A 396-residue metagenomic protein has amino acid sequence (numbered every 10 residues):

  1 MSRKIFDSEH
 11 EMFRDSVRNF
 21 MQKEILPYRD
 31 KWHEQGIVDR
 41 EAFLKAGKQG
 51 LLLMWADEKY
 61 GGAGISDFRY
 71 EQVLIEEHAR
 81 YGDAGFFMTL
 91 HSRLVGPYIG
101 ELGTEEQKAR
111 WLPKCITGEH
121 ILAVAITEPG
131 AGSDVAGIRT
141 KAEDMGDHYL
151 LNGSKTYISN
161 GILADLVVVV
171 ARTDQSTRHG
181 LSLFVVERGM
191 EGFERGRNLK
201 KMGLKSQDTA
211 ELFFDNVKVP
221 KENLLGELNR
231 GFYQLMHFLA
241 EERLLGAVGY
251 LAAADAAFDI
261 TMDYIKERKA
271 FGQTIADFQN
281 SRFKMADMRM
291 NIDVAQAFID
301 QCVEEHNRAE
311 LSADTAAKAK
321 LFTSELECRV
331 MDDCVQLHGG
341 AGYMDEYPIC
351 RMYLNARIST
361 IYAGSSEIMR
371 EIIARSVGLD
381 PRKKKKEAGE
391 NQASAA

Functional and structural regions predicted by a protein language model:
M1-G85, L102-Q107, K114-E119, G132-V135 (+4 more regions): Alpha-helical interface subdomain recognition
M88-L90, C115, G130-S133, Y157-N160 (+2 more regions): Short Gly/Pro-enriched turn/cap motifs at secondary-structure boundaries
R93-L102: Helix-loop "lid/cap" segments that line or gate small-molecule binding pockets
G118-I126: A short, Trp-centered hydrophobic/proline-enriched beta-strand micro-motif
I126-E128, K155, V170-T173, V185-R188 (+3 more regions): Short, structured patches in soluble enzyme cores that scaffold and shape functional sites
G137, G189-P220: Flexible, small-/acidic-enriched active-site or ligand-binding loops
R139, D147-R195: A short core secondary-structure module
G180, R195-R197, P220-L228, K385: Short, charged, solvent-exposed linker or helix-capping segments at domain edges/interfaces that act as flexible hinges
